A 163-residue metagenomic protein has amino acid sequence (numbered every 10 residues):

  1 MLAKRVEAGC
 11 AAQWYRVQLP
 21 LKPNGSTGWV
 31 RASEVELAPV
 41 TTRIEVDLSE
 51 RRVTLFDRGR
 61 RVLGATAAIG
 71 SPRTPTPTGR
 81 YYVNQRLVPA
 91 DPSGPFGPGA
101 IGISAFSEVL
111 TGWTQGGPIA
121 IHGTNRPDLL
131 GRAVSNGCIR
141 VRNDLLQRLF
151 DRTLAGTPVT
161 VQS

Functional and structural regions predicted by a protein language model:
M1-S33: SH3/SH3-like beta-barrel superfamily modules
C10-Q13, V46-R51, P95-F96: A short, compositionally biased
R16-Q18, D47, F56, N84 (+1 more regions): Beta-strand residues in well-ordered beta-sheet regions across diverse protein folds
R16-Q18, R52-T54, A100-G102: Residue-level detector of beta-strand face positions
L21, E34-R43, S71-R80, L87-S163: Exported/periplasmic cell-wall-interacting domains
S26-G28, L63-A65, G79-Y81, G117-I119: Short beta-strand segments
A32-G70: A structural motif detector for short, solvent-exposed N-terminal "entry" segments of globular domains
